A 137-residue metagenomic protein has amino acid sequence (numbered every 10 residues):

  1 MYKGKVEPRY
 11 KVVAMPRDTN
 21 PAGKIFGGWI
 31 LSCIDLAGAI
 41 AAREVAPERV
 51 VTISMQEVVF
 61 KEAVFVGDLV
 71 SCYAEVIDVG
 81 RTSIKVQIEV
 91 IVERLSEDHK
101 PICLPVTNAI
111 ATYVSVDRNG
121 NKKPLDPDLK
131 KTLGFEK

Functional and structural regions predicted by a protein language model:
M1-V51, V114-K137: Hot-dog-fold acyl-thioester-processing enzymes
G4, Y10, F65-V66, I77-K137: HotDog/MaoC-like acyl-thioester-processing domains
V13, R17-D18, E57, V64 (+1 more regions): Generic hydrophobic-segment detector
P47-A63: Small beta-barrel nucleic-acid-binding modules, principally OB-folds
